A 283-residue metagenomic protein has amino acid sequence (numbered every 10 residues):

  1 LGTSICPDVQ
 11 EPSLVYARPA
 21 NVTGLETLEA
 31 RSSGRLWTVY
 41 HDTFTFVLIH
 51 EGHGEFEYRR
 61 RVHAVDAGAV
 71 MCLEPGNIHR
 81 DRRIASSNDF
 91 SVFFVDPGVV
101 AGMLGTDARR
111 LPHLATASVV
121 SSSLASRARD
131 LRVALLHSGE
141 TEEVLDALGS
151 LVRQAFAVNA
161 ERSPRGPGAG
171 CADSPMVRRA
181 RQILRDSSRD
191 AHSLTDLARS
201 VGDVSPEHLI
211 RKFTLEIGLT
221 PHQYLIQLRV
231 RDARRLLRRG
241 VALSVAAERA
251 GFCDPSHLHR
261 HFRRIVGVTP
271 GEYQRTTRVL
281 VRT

Functional and structural regions predicted by a protein language model:
P12-P112: N-terminal regulatory/effector-sensing and dimerization cores that precede helix-turn-helix DNA-binding domains
E55, A191, D203, G240-V241: Residue at a beta-strand N-cap/secondary-structure junction
R110-A125, V133-G202, L215-Q227: Short, Lys/Arg-enriched, Trp-marked, Pro/Gly-tolerant hinge/linker segments that flank
E161-R162, R275-L280: Short, charged, intrinsically disordered terminal tails
R185, A191-L228, A247-T276: Basic/polar phosphate-binding segments, predominantly the helix-turn-helix DNA-binding elements of transcriptional
S187-R189, L236-R239: Short amphipathic helical patch at the helix-1/turn junction of helix-turn-helix
